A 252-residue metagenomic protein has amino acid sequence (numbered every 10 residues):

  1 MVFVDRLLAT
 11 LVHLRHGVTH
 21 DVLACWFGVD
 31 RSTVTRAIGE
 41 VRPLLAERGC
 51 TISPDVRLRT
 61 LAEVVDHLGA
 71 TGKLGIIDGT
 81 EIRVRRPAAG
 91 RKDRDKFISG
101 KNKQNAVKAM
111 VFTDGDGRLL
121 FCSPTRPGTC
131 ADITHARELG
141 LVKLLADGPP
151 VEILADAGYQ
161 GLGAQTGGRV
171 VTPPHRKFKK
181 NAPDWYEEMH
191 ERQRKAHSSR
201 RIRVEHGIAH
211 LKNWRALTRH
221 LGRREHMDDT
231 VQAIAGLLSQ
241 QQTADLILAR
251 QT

Functional and structural regions predicted by a protein language model:
M1-V2, A196: Residue-level marker of regulatory loop/turn positions in helix-turn-helix DNA-binding domains and in histidine
V2-H16: Short, amphipathic alpha-helical "recognition" segments used to contact nucleic acids or chromatin
V22-A46, P54-T252: Short, well-ordered secondary-structure "scaffold" segments embedded in the functional core of diverse domains
